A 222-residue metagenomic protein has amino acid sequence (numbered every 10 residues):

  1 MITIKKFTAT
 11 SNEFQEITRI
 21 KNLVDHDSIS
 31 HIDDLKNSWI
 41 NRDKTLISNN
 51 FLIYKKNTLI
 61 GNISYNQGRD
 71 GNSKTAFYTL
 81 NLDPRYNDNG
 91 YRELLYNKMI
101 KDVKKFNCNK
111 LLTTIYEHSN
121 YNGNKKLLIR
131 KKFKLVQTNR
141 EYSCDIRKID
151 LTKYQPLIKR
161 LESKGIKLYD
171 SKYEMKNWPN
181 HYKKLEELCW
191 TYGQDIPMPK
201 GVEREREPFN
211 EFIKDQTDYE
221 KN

Functional and structural regions predicted by a protein language model:
M1, I47, L59, V136 (+1 more regions): A short, polar/charged loop/turn motif at coil->beta-strand junctions and beta-hairpin connectors
M1-S38, L157-E207: Short amphipathic alpha-helix that is part of the acyltransferase structural core
F7-A9, K21-I29, D33-S119: Conserved donor-binding loop and adjoining core beta-sheet/short helix segment in diverse acyl/aminoacyl transferases
E13, L52-I53, L59, I63-Y65 (+7 more regions): Generic hydrophobic/packing signal
D88-N177: Acyl-donor-binding surface of acyltransferase catalytic domains
N122, R206-N210: An alpha-helix initiation/capping motif
I213-Q216: Oxyanion-binding "anion nests"
K221-N222: Phosphate-binding active sites in nucleotide-utilizing proteins
